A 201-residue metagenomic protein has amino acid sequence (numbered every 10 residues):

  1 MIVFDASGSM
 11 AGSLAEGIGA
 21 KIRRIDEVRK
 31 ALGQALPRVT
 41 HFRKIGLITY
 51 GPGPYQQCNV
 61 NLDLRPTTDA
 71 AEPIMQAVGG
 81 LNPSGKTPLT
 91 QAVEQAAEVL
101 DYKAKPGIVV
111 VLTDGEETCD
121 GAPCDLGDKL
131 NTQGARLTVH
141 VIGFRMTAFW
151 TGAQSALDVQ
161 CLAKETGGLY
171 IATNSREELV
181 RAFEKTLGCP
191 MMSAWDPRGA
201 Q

Functional and structural regions predicted by a protein language model:
M1-L62, V93, I108-T113: Von Willebrand factor
F4, I18-K30, T68-E72, P83-T90 (+6 more regions): Soluble non-cytosolic domains of exported or imported proteins
D5-S7, V28, L47-Y50, A96 (+5 more regions): DG-centered beta-turn motif at the end of beta-strands
A11-I25, Q34-A35, N61-R65, A77-K86 (+3 more regions): Second-shell loop/turn segments in exported
G12-L14, F42-V78, Q95-K103, D120-P123 (+2 more regions): Short beta-strand-loop
G80-L81, E116-E165, T173, E178: VWA/integrin I-like adhesion module and closely mimicked acidic/polar interface patches used
V139, K164, Y170-Q201: C-terminal "exit" segments of structured domains
